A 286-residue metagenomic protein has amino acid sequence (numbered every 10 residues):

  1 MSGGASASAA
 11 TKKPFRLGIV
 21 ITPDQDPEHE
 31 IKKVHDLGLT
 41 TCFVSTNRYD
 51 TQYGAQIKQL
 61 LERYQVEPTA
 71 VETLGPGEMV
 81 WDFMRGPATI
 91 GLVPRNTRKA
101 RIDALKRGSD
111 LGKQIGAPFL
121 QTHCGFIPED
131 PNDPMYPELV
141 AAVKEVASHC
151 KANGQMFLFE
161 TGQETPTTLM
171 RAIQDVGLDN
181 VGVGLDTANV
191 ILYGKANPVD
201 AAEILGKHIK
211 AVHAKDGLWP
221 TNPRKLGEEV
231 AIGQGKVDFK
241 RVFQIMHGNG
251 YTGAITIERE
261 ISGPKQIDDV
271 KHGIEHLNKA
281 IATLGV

Functional and structural regions predicted by a protein language model:
M1-K113, K151, L178, K207 (+2 more regions): N-terminal pre-domain/capping segments
S8, Q25-E28, V80-G182, I267: Active-site acidic/histidine proton-transfer and metal-coordination neighborhood in alpha/beta enzyme cores
F15-I21, C42-V44, P68-T73, L120-T122 (+4 more regions): Hydrophobic faces of well-ordered beta-strands that scaffold small-molecule active sites in alpha/beta enzyme cores
V20-E28, V44-Q56, I127-P131, G162-T167 (+4 more regions): Acidic-and-aromatic substrate-binding clefts and catalytic sites of carbohydrate-active enzymes
T41-C42, V71, A141-K236, K240-F243: Acidic/histidine-rich catalytic cores of soluble enzymes
G77-W81, W219-R224, E258-P264: Flexible glycine/acidic-rich beta-alpha junction loops that bind and position SAM and/or redox cofactors in anaerobic
D238-A254: Short glycine/proline-rich, acidic loop/turn segments that cap or connect secondary-structure elements
I267-G273: C-terminal/domain-terminus segments
